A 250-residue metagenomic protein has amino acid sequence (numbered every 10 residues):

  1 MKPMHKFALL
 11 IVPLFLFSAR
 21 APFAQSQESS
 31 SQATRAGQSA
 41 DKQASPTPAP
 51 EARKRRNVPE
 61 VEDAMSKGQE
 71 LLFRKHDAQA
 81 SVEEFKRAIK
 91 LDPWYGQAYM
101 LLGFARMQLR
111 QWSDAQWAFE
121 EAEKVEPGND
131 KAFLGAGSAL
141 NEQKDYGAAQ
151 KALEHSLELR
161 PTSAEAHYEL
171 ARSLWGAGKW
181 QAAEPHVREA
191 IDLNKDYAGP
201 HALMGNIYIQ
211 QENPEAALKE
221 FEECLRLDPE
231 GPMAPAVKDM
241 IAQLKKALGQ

Functional and structural regions predicted by a protein language model:
S45-A52, E215-Q250: Terminal, low-structured helical/coil segments at or just beyond the last alpha-helical repeat
P59-Q97, F104, Q108: Alpha-helical segment of the N-proximal tetratricopeptide repeat
V61, G96-Q97, D130-K131, A164-E165 (+2 more regions): Helix-start (N-cap) detector for alpha-helical repeat units in TPR-like alpha-solenoids, especially tetratricopeptide
R74-E84, Q108-E121, K131, E142-H155 (+2 more regions): Structural signature of tandem alpha-helical TPR/SEL1-like repeats, specifically the intra-repeat loop/turn
L101, G135, E169, L203 (+1 more regions): Canonical tetratricopeptide repeat
